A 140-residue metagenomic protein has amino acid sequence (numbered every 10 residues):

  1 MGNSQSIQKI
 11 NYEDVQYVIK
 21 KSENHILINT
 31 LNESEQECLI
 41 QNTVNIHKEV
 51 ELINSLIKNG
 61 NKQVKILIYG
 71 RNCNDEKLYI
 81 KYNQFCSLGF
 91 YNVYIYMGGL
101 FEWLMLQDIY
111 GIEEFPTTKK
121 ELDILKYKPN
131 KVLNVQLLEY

Functional and structural regions predicted by a protein language model:
G2-Q16, K21-H25, T30-L67, N72-Y140: Rhodanese-like catalytic fold shared by cysteine-dependent sulfurtransferases and DSP/PTP-type phosphatases
